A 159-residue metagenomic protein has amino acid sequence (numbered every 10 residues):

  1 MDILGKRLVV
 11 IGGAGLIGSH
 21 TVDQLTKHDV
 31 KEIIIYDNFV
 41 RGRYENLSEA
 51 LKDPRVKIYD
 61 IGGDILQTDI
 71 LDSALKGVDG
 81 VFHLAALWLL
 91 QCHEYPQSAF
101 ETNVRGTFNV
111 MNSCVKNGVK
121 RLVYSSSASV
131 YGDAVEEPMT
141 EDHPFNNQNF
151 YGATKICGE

Functional and structural regions predicted by a protein language model:
M1-E159: N-terminal Rossmann-like NAD(P)+-binding domain of SDR-like oxidoreductases, especially those catalyzing
